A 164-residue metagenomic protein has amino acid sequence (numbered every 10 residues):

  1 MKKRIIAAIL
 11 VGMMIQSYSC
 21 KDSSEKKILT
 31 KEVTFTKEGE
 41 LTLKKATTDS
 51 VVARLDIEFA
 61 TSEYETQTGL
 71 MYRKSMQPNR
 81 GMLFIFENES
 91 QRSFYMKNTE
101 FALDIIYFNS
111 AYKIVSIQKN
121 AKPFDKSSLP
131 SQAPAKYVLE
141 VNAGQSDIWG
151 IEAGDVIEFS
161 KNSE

Functional and structural regions predicted by a protein language model:
M1-K2: N-terminal secretory signal peptides that target proteins for export/translocation
I5-M13: Sec-dependent N-terminal signal peptides
I15-S19: C-terminal motif of bacterial Sec signal peptides marking the signal peptidase cleavage site
K21-E164: Compact, glycine-rich, soluble single-domain proteins
